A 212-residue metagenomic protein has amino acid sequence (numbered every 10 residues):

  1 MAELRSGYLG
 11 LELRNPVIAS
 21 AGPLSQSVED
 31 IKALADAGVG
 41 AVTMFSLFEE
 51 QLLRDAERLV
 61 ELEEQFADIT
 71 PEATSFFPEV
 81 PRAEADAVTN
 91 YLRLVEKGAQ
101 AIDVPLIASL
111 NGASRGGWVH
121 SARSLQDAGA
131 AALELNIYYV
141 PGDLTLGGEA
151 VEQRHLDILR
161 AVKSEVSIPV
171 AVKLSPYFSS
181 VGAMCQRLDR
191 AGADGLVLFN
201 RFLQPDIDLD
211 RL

Functional and structural regions predicted by a protein language model:
M1-S20, Y91-A99: N-terminal amphipathic alpha-helix/helix-capping segment at the start of soluble metabolic enzymes
L11-I18, P78-P81, P169-V170: Short, basic, glycine/proline-bearing loop/turn elements
R14, S25-D30: Short N-terminal binding/cap micro-motifs at the start of the first secondary-structure element
I18-G22, A83-A85, L174-S175: Short, flexible loop segments at the rims of nucleotide/cofactor-binding pockets, characterized by
V28-T74, D86-I107, N111-L212: Alpha/beta enzyme core
